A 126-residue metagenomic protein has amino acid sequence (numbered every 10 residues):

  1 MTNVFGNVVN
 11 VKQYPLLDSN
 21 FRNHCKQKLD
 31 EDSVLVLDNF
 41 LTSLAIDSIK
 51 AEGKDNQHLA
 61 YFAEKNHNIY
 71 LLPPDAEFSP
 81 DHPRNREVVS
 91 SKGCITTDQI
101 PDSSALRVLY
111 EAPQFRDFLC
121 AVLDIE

Functional and structural regions predicted by a protein language model:
M1-D81: N-terminal auxiliary "cap/dimerization" subdomain that precedes the catalytic jelly-roll/cupin core of mononuclear
L41, S48-H58, P74-E126: Signature of the catalytic double-stranded beta-helix
